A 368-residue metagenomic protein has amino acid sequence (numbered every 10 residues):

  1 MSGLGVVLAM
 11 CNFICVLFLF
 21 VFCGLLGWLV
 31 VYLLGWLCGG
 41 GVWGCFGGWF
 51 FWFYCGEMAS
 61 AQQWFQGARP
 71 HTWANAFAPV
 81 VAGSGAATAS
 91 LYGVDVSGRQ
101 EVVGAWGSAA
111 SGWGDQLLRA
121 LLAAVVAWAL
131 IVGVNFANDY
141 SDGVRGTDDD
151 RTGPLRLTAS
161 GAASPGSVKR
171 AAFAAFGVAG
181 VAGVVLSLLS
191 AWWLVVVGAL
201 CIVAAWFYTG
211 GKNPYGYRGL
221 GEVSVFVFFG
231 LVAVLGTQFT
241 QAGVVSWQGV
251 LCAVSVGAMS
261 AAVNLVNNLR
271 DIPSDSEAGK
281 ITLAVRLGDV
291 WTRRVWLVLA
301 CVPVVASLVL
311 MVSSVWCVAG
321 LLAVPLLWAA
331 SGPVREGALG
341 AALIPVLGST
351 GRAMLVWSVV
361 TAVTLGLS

Functional and structural regions predicted by a protein language model:
Y54-L122, N213, V225: Topogenic membrane-insertion module of multi-pass membrane proteins
P79-G83, V223-Q238, V285-R286, G348-T361: Small-residue-rich segments of transmembrane alpha-helices in multi-pass membrane proteins, especially helix faces
W106-N138, V195-W206, S246-V266: Membrane-embedded alpha-helical segments that form the functional core of polytopic membrane enzymes, especially those
G112, V225-I272, A278, V290-R293: Functional transmembrane core segments of multi-pass inner-membrane proteins
A129-T152, A261-A284: Acidic (Asp/Glu-rich) catalytic motifs at the cytosolic membrane interface
D150-L189, I281-V315, G351-W357: Multi-pass membrane catalytic core of lipid/isoprenoid biosynthesis enzymes
L155-V244: Intramembrane alpha-helical segments
V312-S368: Extended hydrophobic alpha-helices typical of membrane-associated regions
